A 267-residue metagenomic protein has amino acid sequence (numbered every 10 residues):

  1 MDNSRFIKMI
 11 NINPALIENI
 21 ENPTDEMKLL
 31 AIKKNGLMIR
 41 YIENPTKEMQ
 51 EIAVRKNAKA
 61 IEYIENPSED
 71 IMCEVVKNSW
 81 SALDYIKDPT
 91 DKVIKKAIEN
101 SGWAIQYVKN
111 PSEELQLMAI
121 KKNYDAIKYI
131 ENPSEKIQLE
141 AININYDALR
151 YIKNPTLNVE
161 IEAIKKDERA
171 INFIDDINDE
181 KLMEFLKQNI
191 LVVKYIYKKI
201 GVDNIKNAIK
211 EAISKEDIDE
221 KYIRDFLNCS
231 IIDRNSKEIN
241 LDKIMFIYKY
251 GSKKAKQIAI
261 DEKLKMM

Functional and structural regions predicted by a protein language model:
M1-M267: Alpha-helical scaffold segments
